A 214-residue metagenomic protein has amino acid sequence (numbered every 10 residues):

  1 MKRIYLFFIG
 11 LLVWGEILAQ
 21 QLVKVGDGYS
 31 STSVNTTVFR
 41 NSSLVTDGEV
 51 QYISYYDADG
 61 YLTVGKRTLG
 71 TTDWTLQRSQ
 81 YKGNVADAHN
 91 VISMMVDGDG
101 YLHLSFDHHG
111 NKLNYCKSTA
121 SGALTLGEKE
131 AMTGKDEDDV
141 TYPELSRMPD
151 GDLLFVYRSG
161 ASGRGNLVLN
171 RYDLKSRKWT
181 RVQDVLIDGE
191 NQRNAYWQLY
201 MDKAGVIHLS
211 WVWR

Functional and structural regions predicted by a protein language model:
M1-Q21: Bacterial Sec-dependent N-terminal signal peptides
Q20-R214: Extracellular, repeat-based ectodomains that mediate carbohydrate processing or recognition
